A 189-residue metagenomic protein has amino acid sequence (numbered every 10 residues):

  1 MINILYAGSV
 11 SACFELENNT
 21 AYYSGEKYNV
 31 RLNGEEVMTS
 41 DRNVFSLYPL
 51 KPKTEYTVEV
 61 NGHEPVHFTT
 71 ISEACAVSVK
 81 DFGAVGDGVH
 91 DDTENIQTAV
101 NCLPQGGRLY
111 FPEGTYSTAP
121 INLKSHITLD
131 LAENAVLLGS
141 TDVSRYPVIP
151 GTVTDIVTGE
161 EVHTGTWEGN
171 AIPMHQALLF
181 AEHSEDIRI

Functional and structural regions predicted by a protein language model:
M1-I189: Extracellular/periplasmic carbohydrate-active domains that bind, remodel, or depolymerize complex polysaccharides
